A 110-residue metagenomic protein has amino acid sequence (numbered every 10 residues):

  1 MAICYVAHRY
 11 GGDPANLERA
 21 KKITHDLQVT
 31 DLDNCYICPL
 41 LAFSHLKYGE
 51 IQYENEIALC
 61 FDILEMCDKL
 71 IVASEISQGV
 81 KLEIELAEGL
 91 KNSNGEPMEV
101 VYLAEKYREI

Functional and structural regions predicted by a protein language model:
M1-I110: Conserved catalytic or regulatory cores that recognize and/or transform ribose-phosphate-containing ligands
